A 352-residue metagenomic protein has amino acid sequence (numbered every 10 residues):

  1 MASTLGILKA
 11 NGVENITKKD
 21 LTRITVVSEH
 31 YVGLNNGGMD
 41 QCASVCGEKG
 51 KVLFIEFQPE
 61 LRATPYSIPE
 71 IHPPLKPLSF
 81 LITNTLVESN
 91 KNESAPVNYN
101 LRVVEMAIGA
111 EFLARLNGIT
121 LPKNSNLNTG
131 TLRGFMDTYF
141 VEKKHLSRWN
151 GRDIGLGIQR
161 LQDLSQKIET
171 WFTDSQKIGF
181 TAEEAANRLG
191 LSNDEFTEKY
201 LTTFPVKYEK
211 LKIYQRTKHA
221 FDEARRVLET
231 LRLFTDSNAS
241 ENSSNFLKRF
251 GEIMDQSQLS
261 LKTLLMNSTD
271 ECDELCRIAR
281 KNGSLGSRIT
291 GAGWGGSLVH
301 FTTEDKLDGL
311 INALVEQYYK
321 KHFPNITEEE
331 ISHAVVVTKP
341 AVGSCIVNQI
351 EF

Functional and structural regions predicted by a protein language model:
M1, L5, K19, R23 (+2 more regions): Residues on a specific face of well-ordered alpha-helices
M1-G12, V299-T302: DPxDG-like acidic metal-binding loop motif
V13-R62, N150, H219, S287-T290 (+1 more regions): Alpha/beta catalytic cores of group-transfer enzymes, especially the acyltransferase/condensing modules of polyketide
K51-G286, H300-F352: C-terminal nucleotide
G296: Catalytic DNA-binding helix-loop module of base-excision-repair DNA glycosylases/AP lyases
